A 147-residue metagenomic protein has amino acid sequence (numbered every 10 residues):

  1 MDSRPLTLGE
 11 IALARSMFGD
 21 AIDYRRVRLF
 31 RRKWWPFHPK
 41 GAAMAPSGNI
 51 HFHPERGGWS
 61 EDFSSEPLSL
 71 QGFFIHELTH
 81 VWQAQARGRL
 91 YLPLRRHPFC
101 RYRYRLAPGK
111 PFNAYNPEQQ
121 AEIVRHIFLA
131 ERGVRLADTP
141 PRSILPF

Functional and structural regions predicted by a protein language model:
D2-R28, H38-P39, A45-G48, Q85-F147: Metalloprotease/metallohydrolase-associated module, dominated by Zn2+-dependent proteases
A42, H53-I75, F112-N113: Short pre-active-site segment immediately N-terminal to the catalytic Zn-binding motif
G57-D62, V81-Q85, Y104: Short C-terminal domain-edge/linker segments immediately following a structured domain
G72-A84: Active-site recognition of the HExxH zinc-binding catalytic motif
